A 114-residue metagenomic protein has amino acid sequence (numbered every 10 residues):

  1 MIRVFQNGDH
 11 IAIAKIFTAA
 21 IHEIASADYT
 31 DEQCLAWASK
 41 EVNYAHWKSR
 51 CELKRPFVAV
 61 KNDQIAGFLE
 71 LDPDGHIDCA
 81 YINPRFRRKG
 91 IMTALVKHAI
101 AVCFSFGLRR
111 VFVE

Functional and structural regions predicted by a protein language model:
M1-K15: A short beta-loop-alpha structural element at the N-terminal edge of CoA-dependent acyl/N-acetyltransferase catalytic
A14, T18-A45: Conserved GNAT-fold acetyl-CoA-binding loop/helix
F17, C51, Y81: Short, flexible helix/strand-to-coil boundary loops that buttress conserved ligand/catalytic motifs in alpha/beta
V42-V58, H76: A short helix-loop-beta-strand connector motif used in the catalytic cores of GNAT acetyltransferases and, in some
K54-G67, D72: Conserved beta-hairpin
I77-R87: A short, internal acetyl-CoA/4′-phosphopantetheine-binding micro-motif in the GNAT/acyltransferase core
R88-A101: Conserved acetyl-CoA-binding loop-helix of GNAT-fold acetyltransferases
C103-E114: Conserved GNAT acetyl-CoA-binding A-motif
